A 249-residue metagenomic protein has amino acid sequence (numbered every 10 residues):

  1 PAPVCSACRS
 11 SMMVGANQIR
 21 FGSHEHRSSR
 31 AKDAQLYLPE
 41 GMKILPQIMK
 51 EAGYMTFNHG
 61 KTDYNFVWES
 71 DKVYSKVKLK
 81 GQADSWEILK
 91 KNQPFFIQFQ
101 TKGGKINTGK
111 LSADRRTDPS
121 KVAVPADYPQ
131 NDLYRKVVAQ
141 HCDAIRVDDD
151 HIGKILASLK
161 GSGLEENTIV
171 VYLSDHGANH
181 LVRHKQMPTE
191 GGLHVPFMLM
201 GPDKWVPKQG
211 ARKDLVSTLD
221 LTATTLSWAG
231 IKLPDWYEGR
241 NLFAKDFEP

Functional and structural regions predicted by a protein language model:
P1-P249: Formylglycine-dependent sulfatase
